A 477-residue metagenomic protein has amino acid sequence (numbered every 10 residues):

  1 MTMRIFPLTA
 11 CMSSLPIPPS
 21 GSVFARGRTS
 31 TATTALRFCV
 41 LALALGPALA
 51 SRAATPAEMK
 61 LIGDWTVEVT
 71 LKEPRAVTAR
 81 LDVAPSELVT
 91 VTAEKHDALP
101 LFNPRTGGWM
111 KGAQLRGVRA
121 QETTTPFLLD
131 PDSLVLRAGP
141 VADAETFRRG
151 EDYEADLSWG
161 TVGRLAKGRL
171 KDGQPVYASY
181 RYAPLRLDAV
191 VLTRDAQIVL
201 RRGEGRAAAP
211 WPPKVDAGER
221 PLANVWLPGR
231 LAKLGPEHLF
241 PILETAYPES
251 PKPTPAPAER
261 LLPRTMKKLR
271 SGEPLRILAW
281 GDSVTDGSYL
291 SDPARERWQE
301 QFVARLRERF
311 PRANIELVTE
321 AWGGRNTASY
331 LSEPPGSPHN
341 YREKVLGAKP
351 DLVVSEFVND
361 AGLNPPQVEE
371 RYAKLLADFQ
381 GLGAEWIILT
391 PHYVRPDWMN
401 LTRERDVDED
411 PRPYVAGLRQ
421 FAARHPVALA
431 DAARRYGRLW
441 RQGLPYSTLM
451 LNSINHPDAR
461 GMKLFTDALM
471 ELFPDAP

Functional and structural regions predicted by a protein language model:
M1-T34: N-terminal secretory signal peptides that target proteins for export/translocation
A35-A48: Bacterial N-terminal signal peptides
A54-W159, A166, A183-P184, A189-V191: Extended beta-strand solenoid/passenger and fiber regions
R206-R260: Polybasic, proline/glycine-rich intrinsically disordered low-complexity segments
P253-T254, A258, H392-P477: Catalytic His-Asp segment of secreted/periplasmic serine-dependent ester chemistry enzymes
T254-A321, H339-K349, V353: Serine-esterase "nucleophile elbow" of acetyl-processing enzymes
L278, N314-A348, V353-S355, D360-P391: Internal alpha/beta domain cores that form substrate/cofactor-binding pockets in large enzymes and binding proteins
S283-G287, W322-A328, V358-N364, H392-P396 (+2 more regions): Solvent-exposed loop/turn segments at secondary-structure junctions within structured extracellular/periplasmic domains
